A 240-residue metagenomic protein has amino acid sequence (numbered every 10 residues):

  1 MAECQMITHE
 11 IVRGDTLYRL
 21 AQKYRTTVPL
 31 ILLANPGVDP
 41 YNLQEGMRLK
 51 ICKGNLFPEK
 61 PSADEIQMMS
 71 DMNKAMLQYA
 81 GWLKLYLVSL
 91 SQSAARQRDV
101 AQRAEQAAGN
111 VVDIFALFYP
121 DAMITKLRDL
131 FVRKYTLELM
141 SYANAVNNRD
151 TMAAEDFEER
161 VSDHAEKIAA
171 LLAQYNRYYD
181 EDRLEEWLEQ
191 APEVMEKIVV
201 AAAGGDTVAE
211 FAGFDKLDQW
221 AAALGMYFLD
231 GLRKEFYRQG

Functional and structural regions predicted by a protein language model:
M1-R25, M47, N55-L56: Primarily a LysM-type cell-wall glycan-binding module
A34-V38: Short alpha-helix capping/helix-loop boundary micro-motifs
L56, V111-Y142: Mid-chain, structured segments of secreted extracytoplasmic proteins
F57-P61, F115-A116, A170-L172: Short, charged/polar, low-complexity loop and linker segments that flank or interrupt alpha-helical bundles
D64-L90, A94-N110, S141-G240: C-terminal amphipathic alpha-helix
